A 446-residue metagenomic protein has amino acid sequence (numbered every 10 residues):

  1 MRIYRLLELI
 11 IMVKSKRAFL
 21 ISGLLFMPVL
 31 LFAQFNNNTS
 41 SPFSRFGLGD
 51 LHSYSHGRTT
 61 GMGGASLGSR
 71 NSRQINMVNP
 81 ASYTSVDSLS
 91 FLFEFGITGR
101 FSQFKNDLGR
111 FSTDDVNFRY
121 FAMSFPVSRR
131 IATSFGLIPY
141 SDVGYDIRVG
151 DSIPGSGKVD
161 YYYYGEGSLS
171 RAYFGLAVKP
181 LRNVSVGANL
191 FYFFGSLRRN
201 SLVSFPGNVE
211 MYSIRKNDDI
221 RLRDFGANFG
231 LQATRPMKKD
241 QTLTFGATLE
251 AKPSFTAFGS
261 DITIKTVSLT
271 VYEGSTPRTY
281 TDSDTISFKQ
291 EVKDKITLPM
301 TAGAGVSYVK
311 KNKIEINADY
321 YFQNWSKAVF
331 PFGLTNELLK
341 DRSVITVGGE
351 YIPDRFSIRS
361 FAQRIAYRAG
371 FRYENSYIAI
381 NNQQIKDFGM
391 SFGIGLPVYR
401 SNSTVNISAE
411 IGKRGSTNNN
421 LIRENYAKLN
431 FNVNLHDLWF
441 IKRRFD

Functional and structural regions predicted by a protein language model:
M1-T39, D446: Bacterial Sec-dependent N-terminal signal peptides
Q34-D446: Subset of outer-membrane beta-barrel
